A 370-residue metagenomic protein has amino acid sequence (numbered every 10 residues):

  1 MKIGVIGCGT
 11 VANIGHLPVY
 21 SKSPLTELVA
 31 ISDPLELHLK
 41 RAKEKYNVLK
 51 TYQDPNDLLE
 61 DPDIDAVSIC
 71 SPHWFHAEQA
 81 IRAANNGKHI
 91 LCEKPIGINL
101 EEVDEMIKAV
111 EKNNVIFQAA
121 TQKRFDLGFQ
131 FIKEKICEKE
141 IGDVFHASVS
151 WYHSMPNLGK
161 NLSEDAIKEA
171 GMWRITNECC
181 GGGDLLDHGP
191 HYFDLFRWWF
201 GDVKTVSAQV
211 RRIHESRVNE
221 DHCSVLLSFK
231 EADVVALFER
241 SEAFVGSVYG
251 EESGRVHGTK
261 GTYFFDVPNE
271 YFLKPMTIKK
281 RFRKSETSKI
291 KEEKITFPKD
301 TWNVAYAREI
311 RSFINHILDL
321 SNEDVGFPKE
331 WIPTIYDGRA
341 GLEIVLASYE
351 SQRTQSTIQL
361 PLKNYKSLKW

Functional and structural regions predicted by a protein language model:
M1-Y46: N-terminal Rossmann-like dinucleotide-binding module
E27, K294-I295, H316-G341: Glycine- and charged-residue-rich phosphate/anionic-cofactor binding loop of Rossmann-like
V48-L49, N86-K88, N113-V115, E231-V235: A short helix->loop->beta-strand "cap" motif at the edges of active sites that frequently abuts
L49-A109: Beta-loop-alpha module in the N-terminal Rossmann-like domain of NAD(P)-dependent dehydrogenases, especially those
E105-K123, D143-A147: Rossmann-fold dehydrogenase core element
V115, G142-H146, E350-W370: C-terminal capping/lid region of NAD(P)-dependent oxidoreductase domains
K123-S216, Q355: Predominantly a Rossmann-like dinucleotide-binding segment in NAD(P)-dependent oxidoreductases
D187, F193-K274, D300-N322, L346-S348 (+2 more regions): Contiguous beta-strand/loop segments that form the cofactor/metal-binding neighborhood of enzyme cores
